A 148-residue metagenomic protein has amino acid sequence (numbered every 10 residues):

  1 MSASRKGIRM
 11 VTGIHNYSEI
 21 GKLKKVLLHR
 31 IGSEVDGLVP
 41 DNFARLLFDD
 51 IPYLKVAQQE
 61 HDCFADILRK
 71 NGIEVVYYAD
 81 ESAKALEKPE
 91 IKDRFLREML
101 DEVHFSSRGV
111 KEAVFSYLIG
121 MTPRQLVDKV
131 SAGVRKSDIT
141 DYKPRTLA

Functional and structural regions predicted by a protein language model:
R5-A148: The feature marks the mature, well-folded catalytic cores of soluble enzymes
